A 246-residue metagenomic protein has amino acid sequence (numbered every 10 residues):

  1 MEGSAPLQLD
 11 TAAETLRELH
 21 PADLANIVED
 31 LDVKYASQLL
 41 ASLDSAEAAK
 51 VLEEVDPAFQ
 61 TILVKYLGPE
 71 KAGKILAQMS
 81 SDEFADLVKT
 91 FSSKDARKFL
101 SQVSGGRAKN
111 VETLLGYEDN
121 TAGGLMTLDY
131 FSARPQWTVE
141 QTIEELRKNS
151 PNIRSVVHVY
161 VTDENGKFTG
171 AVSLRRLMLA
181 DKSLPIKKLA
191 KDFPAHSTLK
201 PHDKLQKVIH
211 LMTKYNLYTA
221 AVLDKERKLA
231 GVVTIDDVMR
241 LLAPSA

Functional and structural regions predicted by a protein language model:
M1-A246: Hydrophobic packing positions in regular secondary-structure scaffolds
